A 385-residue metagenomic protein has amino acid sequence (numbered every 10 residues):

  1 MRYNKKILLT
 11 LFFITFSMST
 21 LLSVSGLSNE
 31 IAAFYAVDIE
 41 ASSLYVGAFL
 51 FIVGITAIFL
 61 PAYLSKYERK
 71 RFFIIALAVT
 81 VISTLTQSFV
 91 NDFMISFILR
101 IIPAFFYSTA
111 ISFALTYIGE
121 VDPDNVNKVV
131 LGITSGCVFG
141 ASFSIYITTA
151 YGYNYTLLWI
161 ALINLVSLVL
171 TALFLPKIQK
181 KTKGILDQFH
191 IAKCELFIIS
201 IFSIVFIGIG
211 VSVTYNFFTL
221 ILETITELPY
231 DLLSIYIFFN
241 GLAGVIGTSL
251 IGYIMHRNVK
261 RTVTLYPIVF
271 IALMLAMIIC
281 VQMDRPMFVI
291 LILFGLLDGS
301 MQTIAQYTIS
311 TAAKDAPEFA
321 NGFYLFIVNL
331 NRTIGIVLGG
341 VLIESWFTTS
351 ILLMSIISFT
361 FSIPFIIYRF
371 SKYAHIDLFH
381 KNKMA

Functional and structural regions predicted by a protein language model:
K5-I39, I55-L60, T214-L220: Extracytoplasmic
A36, E68, F89-I95, F106 (+2 more regions): Helix-breaking motifs and short loop linkers at transmembrane-helix boundaries and internal kinks in secondary membrane
I55-F93: Conserved MFS/SLC helix-loop-helix module at the cytosolic interface between two early adjacent transmembrane helices
T56-R69, I246-V259, I343-E344: Helix-to-loop junctions at the C-terminal end of transmembrane segments in multipass secondary transporters
S83, M94-P103, R285-L293: Paired small-residue
L99-I133: Cytoplasmic helix-loop-helix junction between adjacent transmembrane helices in 12-TM secondary transporters
K260-A305: C-terminal transmembrane helical hairpin of 12-TM major facilitator-type secondary transporters
T311-T348, S355: A late C-terminal transmembrane helix in Major Facilitator Superfamily
